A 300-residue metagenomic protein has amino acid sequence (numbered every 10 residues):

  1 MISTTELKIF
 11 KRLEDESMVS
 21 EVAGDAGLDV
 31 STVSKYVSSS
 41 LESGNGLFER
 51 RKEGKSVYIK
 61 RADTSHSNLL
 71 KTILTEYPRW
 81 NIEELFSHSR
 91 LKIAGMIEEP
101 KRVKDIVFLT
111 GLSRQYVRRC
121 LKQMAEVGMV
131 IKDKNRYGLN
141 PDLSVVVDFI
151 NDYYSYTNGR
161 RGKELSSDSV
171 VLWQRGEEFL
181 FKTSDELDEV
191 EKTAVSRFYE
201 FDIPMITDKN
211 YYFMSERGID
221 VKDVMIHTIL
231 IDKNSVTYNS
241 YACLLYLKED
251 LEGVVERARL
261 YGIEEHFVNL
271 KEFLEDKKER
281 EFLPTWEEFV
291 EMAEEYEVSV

Functional and structural regions predicted by a protein language model:
M1-L7, E83-L91: Short helix-coil-helix linker/hinge
R12-S20, I97-D105: Short capping segments at the starts of secondary-structure elements
L28-E42, G111-E126: Short amphipathic alpha-helical interaction segments
L41-E53, A125-N135: A short, conserved structural fragment
K52-A62, N135-D142: Minor-groove-contacting beta-hairpin "wing" of winged helix-turn-helix DNA-binding domains
S65-S89, D142-E177: Short, amphipathic alpha-helical interaction segments positioned at domain boundaries
Y156-K222: Short gly/ser-rich loop at a beta-strand->alpha-helix junction or flexible surface loop bordering the NTP-binding
T207-V300: Hydrophobic alpha-helical interaction segments
